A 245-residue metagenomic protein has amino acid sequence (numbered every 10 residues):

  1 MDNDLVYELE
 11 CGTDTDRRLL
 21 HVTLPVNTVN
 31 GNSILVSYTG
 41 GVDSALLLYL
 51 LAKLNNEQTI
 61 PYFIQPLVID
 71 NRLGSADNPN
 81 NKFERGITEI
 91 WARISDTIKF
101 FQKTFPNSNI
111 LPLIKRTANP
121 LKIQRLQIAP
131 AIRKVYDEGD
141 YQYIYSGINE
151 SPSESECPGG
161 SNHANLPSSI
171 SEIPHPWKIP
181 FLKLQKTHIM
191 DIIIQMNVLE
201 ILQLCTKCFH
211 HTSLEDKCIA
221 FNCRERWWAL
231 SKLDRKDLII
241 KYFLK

Functional and structural regions predicted by a protein language model:
D2-K245: Nucleotide-activated chemistry modules centered on ATP-dependent adenylation/adenylyltransferase
